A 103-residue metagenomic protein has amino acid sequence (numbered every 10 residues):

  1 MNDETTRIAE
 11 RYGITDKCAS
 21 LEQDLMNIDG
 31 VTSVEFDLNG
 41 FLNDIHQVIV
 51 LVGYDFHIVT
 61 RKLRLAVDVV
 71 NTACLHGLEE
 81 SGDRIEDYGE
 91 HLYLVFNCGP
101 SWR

Functional and structural regions predicted by a protein language model:
M1-I14: N-terminal presequence-like segments and adjacent domain-start helices
A9, E22, M26, R64-V67 (+1 more regions): Residue-level detector of alpha-helical secondary structure
G13-K17, L21, V59-A66: Short amphipathic alpha-helical segments
L25, V31-E35: Short acidic amphipathic segments
L38-G89, S101: Acidic, low-complexity, intrinsically disordered interaction modules
L92-R103: Short, low-order "capping/linker" segments at domain edges
